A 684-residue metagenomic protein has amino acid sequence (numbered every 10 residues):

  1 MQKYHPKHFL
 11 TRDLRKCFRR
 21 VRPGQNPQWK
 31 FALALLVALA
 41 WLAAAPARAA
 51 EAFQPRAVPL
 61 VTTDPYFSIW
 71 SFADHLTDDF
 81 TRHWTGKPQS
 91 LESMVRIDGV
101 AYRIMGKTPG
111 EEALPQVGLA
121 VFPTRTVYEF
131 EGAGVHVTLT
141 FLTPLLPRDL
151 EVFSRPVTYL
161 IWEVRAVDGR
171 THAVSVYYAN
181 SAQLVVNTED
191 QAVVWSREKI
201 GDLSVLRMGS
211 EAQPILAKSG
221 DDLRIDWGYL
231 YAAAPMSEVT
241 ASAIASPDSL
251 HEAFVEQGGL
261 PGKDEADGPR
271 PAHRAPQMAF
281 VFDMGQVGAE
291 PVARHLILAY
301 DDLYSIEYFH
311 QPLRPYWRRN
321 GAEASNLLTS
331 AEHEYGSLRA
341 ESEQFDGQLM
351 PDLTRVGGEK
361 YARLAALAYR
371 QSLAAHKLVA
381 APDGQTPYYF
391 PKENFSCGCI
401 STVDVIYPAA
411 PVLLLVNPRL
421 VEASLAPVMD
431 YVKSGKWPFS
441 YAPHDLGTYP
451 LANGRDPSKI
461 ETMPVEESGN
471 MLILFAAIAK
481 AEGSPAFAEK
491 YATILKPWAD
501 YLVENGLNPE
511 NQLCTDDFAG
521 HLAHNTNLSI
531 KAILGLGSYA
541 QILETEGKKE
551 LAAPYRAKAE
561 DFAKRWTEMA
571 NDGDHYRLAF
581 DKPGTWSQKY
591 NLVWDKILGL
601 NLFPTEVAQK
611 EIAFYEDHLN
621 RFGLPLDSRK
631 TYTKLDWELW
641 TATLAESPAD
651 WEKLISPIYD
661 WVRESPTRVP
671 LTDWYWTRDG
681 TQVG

Functional and structural regions predicted by a protein language model:
H5-R19, Q25: Intrinsically disordered, low-complexity segments enriched in serine/proline and basic residues
A32-A43: Bacterial N-terminal signal peptides
R48-V58, L145-V152, E163-S401, S434: Acidic/polar, glycine-enriched structural segments that form the non-catalytic walls/loops of the carbohydrate-binding
T62-A133, S219-Q257: An extended acidic
S68-A73, F130, I161-A166, A299-D301 (+7 more regions): Well-ordered alpha-helical scaffold segments within catalytic/enzyme domains
I200-G262, A368, E393-V405, P411-P418 (+7 more regions): Extended ligand-binding clefts on enzyme/binding-domain cores
E238-F254, G347-K377, L425-P450, N470-L528 (+2 more regions): Active-site acid/base region of carbohydrate-active enzymes
R318-R339, G398-N508, N525-Y539, L543: Aromatic-rich carbohydrate-recognition surfaces in CAZymes
